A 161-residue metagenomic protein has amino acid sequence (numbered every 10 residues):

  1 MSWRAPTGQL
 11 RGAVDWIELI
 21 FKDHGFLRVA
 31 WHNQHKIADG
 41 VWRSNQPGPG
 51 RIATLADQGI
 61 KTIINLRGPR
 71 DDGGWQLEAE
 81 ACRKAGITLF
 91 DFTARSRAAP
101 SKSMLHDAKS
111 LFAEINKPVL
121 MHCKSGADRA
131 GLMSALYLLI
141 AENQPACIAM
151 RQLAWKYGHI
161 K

Functional and structural regions predicted by a protein language model:
M1-V119, M133-K161: Cys-dependent protein tyrosine phosphatase-like superfamily
C123: Short cysteine clusters
G126: Substrate/cofactor-recognition hotspot
A130: Ser/Thr-glycine-rich phosphate-binding loops at phosphate-binding pockets of nucleotides, nucleotide cofactors
